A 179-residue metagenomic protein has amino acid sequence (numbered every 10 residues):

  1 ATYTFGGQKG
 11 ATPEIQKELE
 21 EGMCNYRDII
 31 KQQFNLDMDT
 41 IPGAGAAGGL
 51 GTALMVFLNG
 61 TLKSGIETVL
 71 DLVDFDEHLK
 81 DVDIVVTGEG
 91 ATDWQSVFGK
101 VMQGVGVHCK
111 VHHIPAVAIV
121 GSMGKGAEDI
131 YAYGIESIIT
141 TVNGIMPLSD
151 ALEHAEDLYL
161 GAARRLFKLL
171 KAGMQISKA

Functional and structural regions predicted by a protein language model:
A1-A179: N-terminal loops that bind phosphate or other acidic moieties and the adjacent beta-alpha structural core
